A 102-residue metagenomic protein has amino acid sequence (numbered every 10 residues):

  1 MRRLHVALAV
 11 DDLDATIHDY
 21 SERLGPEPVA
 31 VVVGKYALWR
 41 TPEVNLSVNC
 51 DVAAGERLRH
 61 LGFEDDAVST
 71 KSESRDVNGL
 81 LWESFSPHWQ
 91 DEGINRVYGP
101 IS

Functional and structural regions predicted by a protein language model:
M1, A7-L46: Core segments of cupin and vicinal oxygen chelate
R3-D11, A37-P42, D51-L80: Vicinal oxygen chelate
I17-H18, N49, K71, I94: Short acidic, gly/pro-rich beta-turn/loop elements at beta-sheet edges and active-site/ligand-binding grooves
L46-S47, W82: Short, isolated positions in well-ordered beta-strands
S47, A54-L58, W89-G93: A short local loop/turn or secondary-structure capping micro-motif enriched for an aromatic residue
V48-N49, S102: Short alpha-helix boundary/capping motifs
D66-S102: Vicinal oxygen chelate
